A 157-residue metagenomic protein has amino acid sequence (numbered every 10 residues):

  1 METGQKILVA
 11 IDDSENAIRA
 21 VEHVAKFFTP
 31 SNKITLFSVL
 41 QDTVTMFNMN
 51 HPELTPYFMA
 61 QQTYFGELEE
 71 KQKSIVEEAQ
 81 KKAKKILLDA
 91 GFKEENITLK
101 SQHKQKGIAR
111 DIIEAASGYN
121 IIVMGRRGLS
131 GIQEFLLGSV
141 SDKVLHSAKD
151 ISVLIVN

Functional and structural regions predicted by a protein language model:
E2-G66: Small/aliphatic-rich secondary-structure junction motif
A17-A20, I108-A109, L137: Amphipathic coiled-coil/heptad-repeat helices and related helical stalk/stem segments that mediate oligomerization
E22, R110, D142-K143: Active-site phosphate/pyrophosphate- and oxyanion-stabilizing loops and adjacent acidic/basic residues in soluble
T35-F37, T98-Q102, L154: General small-molecule cofactor/ligand-binding pocket signal
E70-I75, A79: Low-complexity, serine/threonine/proline-enriched polar segments
K81, K85-I121: Structural beta-alpha unit
E114-N157: Gly/Ser-rich helix-loop-strand patches that form or flank binding pockets for ribonucleotide-derived cofactors
